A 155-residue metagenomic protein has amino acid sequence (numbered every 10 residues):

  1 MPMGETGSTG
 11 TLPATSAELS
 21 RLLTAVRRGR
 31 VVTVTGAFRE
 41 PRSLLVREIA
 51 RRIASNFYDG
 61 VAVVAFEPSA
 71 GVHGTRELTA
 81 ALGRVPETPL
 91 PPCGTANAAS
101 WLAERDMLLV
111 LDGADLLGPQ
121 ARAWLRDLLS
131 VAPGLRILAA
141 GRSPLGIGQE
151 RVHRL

Functional and structural regions predicted by a protein language model:
M1-T24: Conserved adenine-nucleotide phosphate-binding loops and their immediately adjacent elements
L23-V26, R51-Y58, A96-L155: A conserved switch/coupling segment of P-loop NTPase cores
V32-T35, V110: Short hydrophobic/aromatic beta-strand immediately N-terminal to the Walker A/P-loop
T35-F38, V61-G71: A short hydrophobic beta-strand->loop->alpha-helix junction that borders the nucleotide-binding pocket of P-loop NTPases
A37, P41-V61: P-loop NTPase Walker A phosphate-binding motif
P41, S69-G71, D115-G118: Short acidic, S/G/P-rich loop/turn micro-motifs used as interaction or catalytic elements
V72-P91: Conserved NTP-binding/hydrolysis module of P-loop NTPases
